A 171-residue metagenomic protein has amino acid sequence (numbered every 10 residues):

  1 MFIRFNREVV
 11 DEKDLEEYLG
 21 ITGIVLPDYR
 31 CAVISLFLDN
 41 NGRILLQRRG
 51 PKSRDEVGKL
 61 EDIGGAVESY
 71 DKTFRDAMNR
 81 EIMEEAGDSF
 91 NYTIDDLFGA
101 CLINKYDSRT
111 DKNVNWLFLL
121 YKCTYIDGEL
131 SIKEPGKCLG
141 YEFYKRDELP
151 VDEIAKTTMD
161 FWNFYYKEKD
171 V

Functional and structural regions predicted by a protein language model:
M1-N41: Acidic, metal-coordinating catalytic segment for phosphate/diphosphate chemistry, firing primarily on the Nudix
P27-Y29, E56-K59, T110-L117, P135-C138: A generic structural micro-feature
F37, L120-T124, E142-K145: Short, well-ordered beta-strand micro-motif
L38-I44, K52-R54, I103-N104, T124-G128: Short, charged/polar surface micro-motifs in flexible loops or helix N-caps
R43-D88: Conserved Nudix-box catalytic region and its N-terminal flanking loop in Nudix hydrolases and closely related
G58, S131-V171: Nudix hydrolase/Nudix homology domain
V67, C101, Y125-I126, C138 (+1 more regions): Hydrophobic pocket-lining residues within nucleotide cofactor-binding pockets
G87-E129: Active-site segment of metal-dependent pyrophosphate-handling enzymes, primarily the Nudix hydrolase catalytic core
